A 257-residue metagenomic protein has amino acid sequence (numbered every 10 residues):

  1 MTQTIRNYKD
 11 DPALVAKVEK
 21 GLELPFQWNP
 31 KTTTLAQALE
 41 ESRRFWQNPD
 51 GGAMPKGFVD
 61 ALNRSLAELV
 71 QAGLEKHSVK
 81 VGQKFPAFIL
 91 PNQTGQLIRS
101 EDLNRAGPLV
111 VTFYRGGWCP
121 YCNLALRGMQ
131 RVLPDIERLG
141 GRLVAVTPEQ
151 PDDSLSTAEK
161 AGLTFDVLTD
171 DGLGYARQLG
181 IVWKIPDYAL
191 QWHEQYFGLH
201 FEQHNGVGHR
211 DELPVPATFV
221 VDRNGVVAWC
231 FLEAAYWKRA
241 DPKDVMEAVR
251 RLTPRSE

Functional and structural regions predicted by a protein language model:
M1-A106, R210-E257: Non-globular targeting/processing and membrane-anchoring segments
S100-M129: Short active-site neighborhood of thiol/selenol oxidoreductases, capturing the structured segment around
C119, P151-D152, R239: Loop/helix-junction capping segments adjacent to catalytic residues or to phosphate/diphosphate-binding pockets
A125-Q178: Structural microenvironment flanking redox-active thiols in thiol-disulfide oxidoreductases
D170-K238: Thiol/selenol-based redox catalytic cores and closely related redox-interacting motifs
